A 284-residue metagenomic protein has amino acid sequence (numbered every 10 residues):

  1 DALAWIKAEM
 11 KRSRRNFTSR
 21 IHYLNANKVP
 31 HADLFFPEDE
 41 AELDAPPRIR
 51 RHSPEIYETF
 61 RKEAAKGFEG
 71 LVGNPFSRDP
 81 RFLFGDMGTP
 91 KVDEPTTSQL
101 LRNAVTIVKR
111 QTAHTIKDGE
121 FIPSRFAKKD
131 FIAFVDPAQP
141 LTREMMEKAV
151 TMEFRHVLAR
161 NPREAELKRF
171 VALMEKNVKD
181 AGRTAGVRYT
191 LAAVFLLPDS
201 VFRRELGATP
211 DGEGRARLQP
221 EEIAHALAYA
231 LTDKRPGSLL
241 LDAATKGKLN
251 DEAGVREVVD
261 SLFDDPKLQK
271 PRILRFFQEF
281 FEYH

Functional and structural regions predicted by a protein language model:
D1-H284: Low-complexity, glycine/serine/threonine/alanine-rich intrinsically disordered linker and propeptide segments
